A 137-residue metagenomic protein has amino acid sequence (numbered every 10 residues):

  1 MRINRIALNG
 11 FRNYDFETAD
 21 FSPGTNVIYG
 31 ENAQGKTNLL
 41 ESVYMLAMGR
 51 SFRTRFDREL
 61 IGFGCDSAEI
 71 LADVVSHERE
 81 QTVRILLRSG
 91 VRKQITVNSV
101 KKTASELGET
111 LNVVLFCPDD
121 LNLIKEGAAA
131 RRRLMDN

Functional and structural regions predicted by a protein language model:
M1-M45: Pre-Walker A-like glycine/lysine-rich segment at the N-terminus of P-loop NTPase domains
A47-A130, M135: Nucleotide-state sensing region of NTPase/ATPase domains
